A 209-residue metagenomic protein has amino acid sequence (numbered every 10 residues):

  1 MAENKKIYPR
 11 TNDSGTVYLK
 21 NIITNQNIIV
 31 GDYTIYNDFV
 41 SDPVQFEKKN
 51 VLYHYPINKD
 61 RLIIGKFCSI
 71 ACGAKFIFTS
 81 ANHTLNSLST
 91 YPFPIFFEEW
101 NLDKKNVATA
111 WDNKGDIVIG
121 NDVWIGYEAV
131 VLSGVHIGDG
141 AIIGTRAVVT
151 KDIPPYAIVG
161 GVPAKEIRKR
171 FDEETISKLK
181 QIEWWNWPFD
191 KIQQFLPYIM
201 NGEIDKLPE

Functional and structural regions predicted by a protein language model:
M1-I28, F93: Extended, small-residue-rich solenoid/repeat segments and analogous flexible loops that form exposed scaffolds
Y18, I28, I35-V131: Flexible, glycine/small-residue-enriched loop-and-beta-strand segment within the central core of proteins
I23, L88, I204-L207: Short clusters of hydrophobic/aromatic residues that line enzyme substrate/ligand-binding pockets
T84, T145, T175-K178: Activation loop
P94, W100-V131, P163-E209: C-terminal segments of enzyme domains that contribute to small-molecule binding surfaces
I117, E128-A141, A147-K151: Beta-rich strand-turn-strand
I143, G161: Conserved G/P- and acidic residue-centered "switch" motifs that form tight phosphate/ATP-binding loops in soluble
